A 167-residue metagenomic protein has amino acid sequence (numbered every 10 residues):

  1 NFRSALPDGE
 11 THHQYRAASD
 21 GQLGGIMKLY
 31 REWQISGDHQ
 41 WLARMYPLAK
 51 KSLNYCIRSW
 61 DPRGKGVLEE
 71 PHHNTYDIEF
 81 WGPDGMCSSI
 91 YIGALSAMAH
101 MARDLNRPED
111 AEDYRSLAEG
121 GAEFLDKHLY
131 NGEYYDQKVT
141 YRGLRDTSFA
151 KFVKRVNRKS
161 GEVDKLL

Functional and structural regions predicted by a protein language model:
N1-G64, G82-A102, R115-A118, A122: Aromatic-rich carbohydrate-recognition surfaces in CAZymes
D61-M86, I90-L167: Catalytic cores of carbohydrate-active enzymes
